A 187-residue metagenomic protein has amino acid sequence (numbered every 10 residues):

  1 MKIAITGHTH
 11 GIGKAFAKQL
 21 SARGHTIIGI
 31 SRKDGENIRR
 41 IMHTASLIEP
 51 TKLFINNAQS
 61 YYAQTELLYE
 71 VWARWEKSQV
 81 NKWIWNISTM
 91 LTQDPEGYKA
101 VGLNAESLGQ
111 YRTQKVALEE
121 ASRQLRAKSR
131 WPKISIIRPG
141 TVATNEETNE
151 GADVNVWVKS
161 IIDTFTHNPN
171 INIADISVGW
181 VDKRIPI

Functional and structural regions predicted by a protein language model:
I3-I5, R23-R32, L118, I136-R138: Short, hydrophobic beta-strand segments that form beta-sheet elements in well-ordered domains
A4-A22: N-terminal Rossmann NAD(P)H-binding glycine-rich loop of SDR-like oxidoreductase domains
T6, T51-Y61, L68, N81-S88: Rossmann-fold scaffold of SDR-type NAD(P)-dependent oxidoreductases
K14-F16, R39, Q64-E66, P95-G97 (+1 more regions): Short glycine-/acidic-enriched loop or helix-start segments at secondary-structure transitions that form or flank
I27-S46, Q59-E66: Adenosine-cofactor binding site in Rossmann-like domains, unifying the SAM/SAH pocket of S-adenosylmethionine-dependent
R40-M42, L53, Y62-W72, T113-A121 (+1 more regions): Well-ordered, non-membrane alpha-helical segments in soluble/globular domains
A63, A73-K128, T141-E146: Catalytic loop of short-chain dehydrogenase/reductase
P132, I136-I137, V142-I187: C-terminal helical subdomain
